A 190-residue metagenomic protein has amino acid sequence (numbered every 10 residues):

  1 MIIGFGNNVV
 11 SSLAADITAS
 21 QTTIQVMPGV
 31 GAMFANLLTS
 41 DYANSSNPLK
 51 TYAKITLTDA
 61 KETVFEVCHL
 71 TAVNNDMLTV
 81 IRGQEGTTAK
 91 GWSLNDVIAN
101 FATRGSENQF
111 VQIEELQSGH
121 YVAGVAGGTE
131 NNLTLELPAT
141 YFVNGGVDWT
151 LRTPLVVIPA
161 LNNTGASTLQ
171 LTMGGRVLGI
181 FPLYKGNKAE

Functional and structural regions predicted by a protein language model:
M1-R82, E114-L178: Autoprocessing Asn-cyclization modules and mimics
A15, A19, L94, N100 (+1 more regions): Generic structural "secondary-structure junction" signal
S40, L94-D96, N108, E114: Generic preference for flexible, low-structure residues
M77-A102: Short solvent-exposed strand/turn elements
A89, F101, V111, L133-T134: Residues at secondary-structure transition points
T103-G119: Long, low-complexity intrinsically disordered regions
V177-E190: Beta-strand/loop nucleic-acid-binding surfaces
